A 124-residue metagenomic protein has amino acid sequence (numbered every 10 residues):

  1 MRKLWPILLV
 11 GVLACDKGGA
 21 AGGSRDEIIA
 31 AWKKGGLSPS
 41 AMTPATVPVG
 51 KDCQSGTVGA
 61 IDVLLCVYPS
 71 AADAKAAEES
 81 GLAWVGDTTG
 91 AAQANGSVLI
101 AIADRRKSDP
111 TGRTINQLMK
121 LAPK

Functional and structural regions predicted by a protein language model:
L4-V12: Sec-dependent N-terminal signal peptides
C15-G18: Bacterial signal peptide processing site
A20-V58: Extracytoplasmic low-complexity, Pro/Thr/Ser/Ala/Gly-rich segments that lie immediately after a secretion/anchoring
S24-I28, D73-A77, T111-L118: Stable alpha-helical elements in mature extracytoplasmic
G56-A60, A92-N95: Extracellular/periplasmic catalytic domains that process cell-envelope and extracellular macromolecules
V58-D73, A101-A103: A short acidic-to-branched-hydrophobic micro-motif
V67-G86: Short, Gly/Ser/Thr-enriched beta-strand-loop segments that form substrate-interacting elements of hydrolase/peptidase
L82-K124: A short, solvent-exposed beta-edge/loop patch
